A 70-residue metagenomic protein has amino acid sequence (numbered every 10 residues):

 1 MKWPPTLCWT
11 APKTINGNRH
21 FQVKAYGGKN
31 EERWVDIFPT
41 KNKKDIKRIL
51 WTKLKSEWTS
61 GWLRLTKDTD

Functional and structural regions predicted by a protein language model:
M1-D70: Mixed-charge, low-complexity intrinsically disordered regions
